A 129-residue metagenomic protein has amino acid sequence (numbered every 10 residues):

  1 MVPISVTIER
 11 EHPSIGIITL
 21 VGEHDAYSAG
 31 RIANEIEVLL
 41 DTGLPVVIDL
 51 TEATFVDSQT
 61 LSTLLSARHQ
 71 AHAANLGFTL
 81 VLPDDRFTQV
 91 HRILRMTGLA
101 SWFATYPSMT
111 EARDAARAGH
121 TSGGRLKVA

Functional and structural regions predicted by a protein language model:
M1-E52, S66-A129: STAS-like cytosolic regulatory interaction modules
